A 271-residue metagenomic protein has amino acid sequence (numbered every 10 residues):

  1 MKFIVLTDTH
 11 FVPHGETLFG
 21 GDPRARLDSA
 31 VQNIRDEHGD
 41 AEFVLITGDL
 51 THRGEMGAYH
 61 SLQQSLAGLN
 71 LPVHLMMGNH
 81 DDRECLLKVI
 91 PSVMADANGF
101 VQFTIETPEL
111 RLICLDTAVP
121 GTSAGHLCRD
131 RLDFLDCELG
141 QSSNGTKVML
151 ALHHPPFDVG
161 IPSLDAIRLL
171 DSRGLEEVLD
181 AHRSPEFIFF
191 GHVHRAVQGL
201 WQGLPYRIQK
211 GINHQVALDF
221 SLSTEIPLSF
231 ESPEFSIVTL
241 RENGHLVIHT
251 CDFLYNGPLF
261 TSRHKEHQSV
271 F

Functional and structural regions predicted by a protein language model:
M1-P13, E109-V119, M149-L152, L204-K210 (+1 more regions): Active-site-proximal beta-strand elements of phosphoester/diester hydrolases
M1-S61, S65-G68: N-terminal active-site segment of His-dependent metallophosphoesterases
V12-G15, H52-G57, N79-L87, P120-S123 (+3 more regions): Active-site environment of divalent metal-dependent phosphoester hydrolases
E16-D22, P91, G121, I161-R168 (+1 more regions): Short glycine-enriched, charge-decorated loop/helix-capping segments at active-site entrances that position
A30-F43, G125-R207, E234-I237, L246-V247 (+1 more regions): His/acidic metal-ligating clusters that form di-metal
M56-N144, G174-E177, A181-S184, Q202 (+1 more regions): Extended active-site neighborhood of metal-dependent phosphoesterases/phosphodiesterases
I208-F271: Acidic, His/Gly-rich catalytic cores of divalent-metal-dependent hydrolytic chemistry
